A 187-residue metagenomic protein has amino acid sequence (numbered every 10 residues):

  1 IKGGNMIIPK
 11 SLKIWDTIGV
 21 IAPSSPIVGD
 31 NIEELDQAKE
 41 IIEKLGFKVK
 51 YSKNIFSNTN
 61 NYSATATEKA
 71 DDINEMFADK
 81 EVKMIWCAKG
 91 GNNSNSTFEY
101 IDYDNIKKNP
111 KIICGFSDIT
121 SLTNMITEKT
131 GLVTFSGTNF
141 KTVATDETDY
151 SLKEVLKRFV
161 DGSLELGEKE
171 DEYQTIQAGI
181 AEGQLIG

Functional and structural regions predicted by a protein language model:
I1-N5: Short, Lys/Arg-enriched N-terminal segments with co-localized hydrophobic residues within the first ~10-30 amino acids
M6-E81: ATP/NTP phosphate-donor binding region
N60-S63, S96-I101: Metal-dependent catalytic neighborhoods of phosphoester/phosphodiester hydrolases
K83-M84, I112: Short, Asp-centered acidic motifs that coordinate Mg2+ and/or phosphate in catalytic or ligand-binding sites
W86-N95, F116: N-terminal glycine-rich "phosphate-gripper" loop used for MgATP/nucleotide binding and carboxylate activation
I101-I126, V133-F140: Short, acidic/small-residue loops that bind anionic groups at enzyme active sites
G131-G187: Conserved anion/nucleotide-ligand pocket segment
